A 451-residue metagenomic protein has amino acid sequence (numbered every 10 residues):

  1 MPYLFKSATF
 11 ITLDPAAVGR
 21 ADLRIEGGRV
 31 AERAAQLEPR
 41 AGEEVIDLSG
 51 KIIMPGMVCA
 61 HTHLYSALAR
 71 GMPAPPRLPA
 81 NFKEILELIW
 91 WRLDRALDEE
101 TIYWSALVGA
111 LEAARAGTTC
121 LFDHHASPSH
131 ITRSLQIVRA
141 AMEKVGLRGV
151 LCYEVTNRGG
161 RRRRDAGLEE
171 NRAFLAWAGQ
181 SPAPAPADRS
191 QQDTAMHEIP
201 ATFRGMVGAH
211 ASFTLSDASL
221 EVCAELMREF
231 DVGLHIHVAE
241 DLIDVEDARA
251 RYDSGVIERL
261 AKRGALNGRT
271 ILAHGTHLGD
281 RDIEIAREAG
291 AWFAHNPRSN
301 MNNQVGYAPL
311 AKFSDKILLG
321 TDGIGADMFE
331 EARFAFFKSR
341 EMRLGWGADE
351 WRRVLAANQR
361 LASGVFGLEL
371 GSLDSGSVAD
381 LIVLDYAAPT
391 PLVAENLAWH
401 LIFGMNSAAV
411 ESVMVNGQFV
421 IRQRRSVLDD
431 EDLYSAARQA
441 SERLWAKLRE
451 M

Functional and structural regions predicted by a protein language model:
M1-A21, E26, A31, Q36 (+1 more regions): Active-site microenvironment of metallo-dependent hydrolases
Y3-K6, P39-E84, E100, L107 (+2 more regions): Replace "His-x-His-based motif
G56-A67, H125, G233-L242: Histidine-centered catalytic micro-motifs
L68-I102, I131, R158-G160, G167-R172 (+3 more regions): Active-site gating loops and adjacent loop-to-helix segments of metal-dependent hydrolytic enzymes
M72, L242-S254, D282-R287, Q304-S314 (+2 more regions): Histidine/acidic-residue-rich catalytic or RNA/ligand-binding cores of hydrolases and nuclease-related proteins
M72-H124, S129-L147, N171-P184, R438-E442: Alpha-helical scaffold segments that flank or form the walls of functional sites
H130-H277: Metal-coordinating catalytic core of metallo-dependent amide/deamination hydrolases
K262-A265, R269, P309-A388, M405: His/Asp/Glu-enriched, well-ordered alpha-helical/loop segment that forms or immediately abuts the divalent-metal
